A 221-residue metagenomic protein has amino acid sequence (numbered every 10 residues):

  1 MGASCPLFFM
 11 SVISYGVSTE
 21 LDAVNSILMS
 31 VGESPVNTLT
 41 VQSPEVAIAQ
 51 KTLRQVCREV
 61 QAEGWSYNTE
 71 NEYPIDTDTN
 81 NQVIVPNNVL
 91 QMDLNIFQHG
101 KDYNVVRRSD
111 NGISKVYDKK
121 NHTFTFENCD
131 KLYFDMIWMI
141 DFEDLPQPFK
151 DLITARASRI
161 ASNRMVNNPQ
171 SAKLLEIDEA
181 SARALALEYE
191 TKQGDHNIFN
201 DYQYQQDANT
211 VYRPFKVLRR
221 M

Functional and structural regions predicted by a protein language model:
C5-M221: Glycine-enriched, solvent-exposed interface loops adjoining structured elements
